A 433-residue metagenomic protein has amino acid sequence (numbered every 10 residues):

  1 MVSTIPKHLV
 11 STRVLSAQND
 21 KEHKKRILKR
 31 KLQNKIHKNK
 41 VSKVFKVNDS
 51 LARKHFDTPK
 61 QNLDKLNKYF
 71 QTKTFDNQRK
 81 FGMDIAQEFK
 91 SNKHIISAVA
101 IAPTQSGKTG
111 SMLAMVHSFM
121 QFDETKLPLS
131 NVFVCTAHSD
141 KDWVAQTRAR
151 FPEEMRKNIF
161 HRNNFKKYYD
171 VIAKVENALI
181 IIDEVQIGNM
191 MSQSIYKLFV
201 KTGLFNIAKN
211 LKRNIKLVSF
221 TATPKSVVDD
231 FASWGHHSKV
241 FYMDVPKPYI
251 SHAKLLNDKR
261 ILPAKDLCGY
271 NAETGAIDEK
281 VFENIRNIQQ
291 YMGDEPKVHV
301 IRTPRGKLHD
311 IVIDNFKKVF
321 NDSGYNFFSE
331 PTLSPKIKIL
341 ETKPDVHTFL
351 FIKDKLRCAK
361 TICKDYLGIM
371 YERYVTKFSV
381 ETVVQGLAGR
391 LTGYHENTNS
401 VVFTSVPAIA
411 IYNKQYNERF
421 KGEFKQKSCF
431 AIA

Functional and structural regions predicted by a protein language model:
P59-A98: Conserved pre-motif I regulatory segment
I95-M112: Walker A/P-loop
T109-S111, L127-F151: Conserved Walker A/P-loop ATP-binding site and its immediately adjacent core in helicase/helicase-like ATPase domains
T109-T125: Walker A/P-loop NTP-binding motif
E154-I207, K353: Conserved RecA-like ASCE ATPase "motif II neighborhood" in helicase/translocase motors
Q193-I250: Post-DEXD/H (motif II) to motif III coupling segment of the RecA-like Helicase ATP-binding lobe
A232, H237-V312: Conserved interdomain linker/interface between the two RecA-like ATPase lobes of SF2 helicase motors
P344-I411: Conserved RecA-like P-loop NTPase helicase motor core
